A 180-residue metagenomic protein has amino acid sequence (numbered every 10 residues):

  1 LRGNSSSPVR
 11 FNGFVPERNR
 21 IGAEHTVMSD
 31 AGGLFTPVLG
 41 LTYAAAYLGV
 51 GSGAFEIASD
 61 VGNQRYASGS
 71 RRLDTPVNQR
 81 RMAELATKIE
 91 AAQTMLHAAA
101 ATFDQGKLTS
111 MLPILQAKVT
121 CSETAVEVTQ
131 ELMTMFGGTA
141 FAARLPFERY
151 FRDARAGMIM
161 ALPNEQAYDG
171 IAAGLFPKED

Functional and structural regions predicted by a protein language model:
L1-I89: Glycine-rich beta->alpha junctions and the first turn(s) of the following alpha-helix
V27-M28, G62-N63, A101, P177-D180: Alpha-helical membrane-embedding segments and immediately adjacent membrane-interface amphipathic helices
P37-G40, L73-L85, S110-T120, E148-A156: Alpha-helical scaffold segments that form or flank carboxylate-/histidine-based iron centers
A44, G51, A58, L85 (+5 more regions): Amphipathic alpha-helices that form helix-helix packing interfaces
Y66, F103, F136, R155-M158: Short amphipathic alpha-helical interaction patches enriched in hydrophobic/aromatic residues with interspersed Lys/Arg
E90-T120, M133-F141: C-terminal helix-coil-helix/basic helical segment that borders enzyme active sites and/or dimer interfaces and provides
G138-D180: Glycine-rich phosphate/cofactor-binding loops in nucleotide/flavin-utilizing enzymes
